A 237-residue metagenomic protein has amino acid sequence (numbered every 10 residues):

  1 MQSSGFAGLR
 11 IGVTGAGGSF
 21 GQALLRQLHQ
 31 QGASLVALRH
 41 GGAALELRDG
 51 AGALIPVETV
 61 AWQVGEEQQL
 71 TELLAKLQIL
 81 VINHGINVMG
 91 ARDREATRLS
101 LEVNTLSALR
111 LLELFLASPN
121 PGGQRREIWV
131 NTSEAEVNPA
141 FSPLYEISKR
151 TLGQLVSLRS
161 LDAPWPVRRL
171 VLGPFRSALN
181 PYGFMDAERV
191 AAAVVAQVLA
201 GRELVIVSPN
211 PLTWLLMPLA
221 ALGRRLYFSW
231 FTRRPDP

Functional and structural regions predicted by a protein language model:
T14, L77-I86, N104, V130: Rossmann-fold scaffold of SDR-type NAD(P)-dependent oxidoreductases
T14-Q27: N-terminal Rossmann NAD(P)H-binding glycine-rich loop of SDR-like oxidoreductase domains
Q30-L47: Conserved glycine-rich Rossmann-like NAD(P)H-binding loop of the short-chain dehydrogenase/reductase
D49-Q68: Rossmann-fold cofactor-recognition segment
G85, S100-L112, S148-K149: Short alpha-helix in the Rossmann-fold core of NAD(P)-dependent oxidoreductases
M89-G90, N120-L161, P174-L179: Catalytic loop of short-chain dehydrogenase/reductase
G90-N104: Short alpha-helical oligomerization interface
W165, S177-F228: C-terminal helical subdomain
